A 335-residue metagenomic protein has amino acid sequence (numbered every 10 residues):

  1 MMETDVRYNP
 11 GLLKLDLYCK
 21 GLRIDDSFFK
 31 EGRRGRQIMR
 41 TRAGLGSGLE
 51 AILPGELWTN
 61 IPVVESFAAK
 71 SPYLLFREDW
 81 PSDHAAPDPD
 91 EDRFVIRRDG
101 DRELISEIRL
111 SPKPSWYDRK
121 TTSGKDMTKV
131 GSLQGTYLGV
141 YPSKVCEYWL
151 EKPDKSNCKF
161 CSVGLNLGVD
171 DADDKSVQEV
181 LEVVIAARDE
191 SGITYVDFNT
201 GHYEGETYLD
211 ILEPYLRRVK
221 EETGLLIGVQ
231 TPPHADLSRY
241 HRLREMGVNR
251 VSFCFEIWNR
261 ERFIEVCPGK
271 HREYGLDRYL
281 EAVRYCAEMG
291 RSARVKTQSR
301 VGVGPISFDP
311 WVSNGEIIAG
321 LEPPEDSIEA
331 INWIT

Functional and structural regions predicted by a protein language model:
M1-P81: Short Lys/Arg-enriched alpha/beta "domain-start" segment
N60-N157, G164-D173: N-terminal [4Fe-4S]-dependent radical SAM core
Y148-L150, Y208, R239, F263 (+2 more regions): Short acidic, gly/pro-rich beta-turn/loop elements at beta-sheet edges and active-site/ligand-binding grooves
L150, A186-E190, A287-G290: Alpha-helix termini
S162-E182, A187-A282, K296, N314: Core AdoMet radical
G205, L226, Q230, H234 (+1 more regions): Conserved strand-turn element in the central/C-terminal portion of the radical SAM core barrel that lines
L212-R217, N249-S252, G304-P310, E322-T335: Short, electropositive alpha-helical surface patch
